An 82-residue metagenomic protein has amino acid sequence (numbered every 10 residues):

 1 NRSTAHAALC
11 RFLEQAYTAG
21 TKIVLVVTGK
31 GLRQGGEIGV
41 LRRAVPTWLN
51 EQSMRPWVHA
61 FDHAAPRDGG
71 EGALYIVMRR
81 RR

Functional and structural regions predicted by a protein language model:
R2-C10, E14, T18-A19, L32-R82: N-terminal targeting/trafficking signals and adjacent low-complexity tails
K22: Short acidic/polar active-site loop segments enriched in Thr and Asp
